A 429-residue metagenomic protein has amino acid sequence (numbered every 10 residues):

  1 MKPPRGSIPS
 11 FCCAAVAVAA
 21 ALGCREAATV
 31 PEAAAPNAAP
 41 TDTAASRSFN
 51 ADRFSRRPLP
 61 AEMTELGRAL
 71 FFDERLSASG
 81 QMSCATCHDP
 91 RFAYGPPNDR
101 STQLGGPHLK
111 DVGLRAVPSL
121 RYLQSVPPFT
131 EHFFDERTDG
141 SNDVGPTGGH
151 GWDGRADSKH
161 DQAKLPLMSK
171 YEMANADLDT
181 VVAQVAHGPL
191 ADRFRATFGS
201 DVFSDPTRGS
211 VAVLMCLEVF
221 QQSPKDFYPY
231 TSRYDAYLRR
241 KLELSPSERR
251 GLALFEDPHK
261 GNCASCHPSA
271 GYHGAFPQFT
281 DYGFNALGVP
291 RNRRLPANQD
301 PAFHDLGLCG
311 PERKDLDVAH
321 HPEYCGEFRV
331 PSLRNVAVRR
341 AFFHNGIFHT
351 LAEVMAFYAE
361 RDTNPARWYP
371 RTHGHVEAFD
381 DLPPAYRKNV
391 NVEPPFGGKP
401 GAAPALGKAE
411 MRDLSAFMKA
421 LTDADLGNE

Functional and structural regions predicted by a protein language model:
K2-L70, L165, K170, A176-R249 (+5 more regions): Post-cleavage N-terminal segment of exported redox proteins
V30-H160, P229-P370, E429: Short glycine/threonine-rich turn/loop motifs
A352-E353, F357-A402: An amphipathic alpha-helical core segment
